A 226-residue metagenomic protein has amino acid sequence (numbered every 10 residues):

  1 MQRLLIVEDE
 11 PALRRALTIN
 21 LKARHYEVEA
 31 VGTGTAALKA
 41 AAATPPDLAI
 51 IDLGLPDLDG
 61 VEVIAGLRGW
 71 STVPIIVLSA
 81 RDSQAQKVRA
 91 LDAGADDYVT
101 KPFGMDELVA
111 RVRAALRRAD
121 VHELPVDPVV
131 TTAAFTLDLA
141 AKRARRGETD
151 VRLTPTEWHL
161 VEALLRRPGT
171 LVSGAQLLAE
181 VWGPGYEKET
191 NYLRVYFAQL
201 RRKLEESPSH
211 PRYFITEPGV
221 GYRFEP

Functional and structural regions predicted by a protein language model:
M1-E123: N-terminal/domain-start alpha-helical segments
R3, A114-L171, A175: Short, Lys/Arg-enriched segments at the junction into DNA-binding effector domains of transcriptional regulators
K39, A179, R202: Alpha-helical residues within the helix-turn-helix
L53, L164-P168, V181: Short helix-to-turn junction characteristic of helix-turn-helix DNA-binding domains, especially the helix
G104-R117, R152-E162, G174, E187-E206 (+1 more regions): DNA-recognition element of transcription regulators
D106, T170-V181: Short coil-to-helix segment of the ABC ATPase nucleotide-binding domain corresponding to the Q-loop/switch region
F224-P226: Cytosolic linker/terminal segments flanking nucleotidyl-cyclase catalytic modules
